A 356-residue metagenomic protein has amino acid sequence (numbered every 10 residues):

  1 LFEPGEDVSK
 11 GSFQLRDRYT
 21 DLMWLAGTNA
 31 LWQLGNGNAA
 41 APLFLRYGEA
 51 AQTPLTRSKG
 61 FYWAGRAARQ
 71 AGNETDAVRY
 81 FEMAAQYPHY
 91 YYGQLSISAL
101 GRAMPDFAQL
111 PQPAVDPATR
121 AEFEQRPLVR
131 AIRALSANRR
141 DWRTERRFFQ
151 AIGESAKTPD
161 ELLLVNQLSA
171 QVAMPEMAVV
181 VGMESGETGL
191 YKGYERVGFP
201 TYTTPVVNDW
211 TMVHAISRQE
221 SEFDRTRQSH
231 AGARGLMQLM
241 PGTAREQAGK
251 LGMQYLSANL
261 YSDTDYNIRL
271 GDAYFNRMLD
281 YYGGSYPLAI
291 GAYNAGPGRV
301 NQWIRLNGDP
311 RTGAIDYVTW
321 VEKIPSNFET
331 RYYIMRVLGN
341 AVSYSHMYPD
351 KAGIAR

Functional and structural regions predicted by a protein language model:
L1-F13, N38-E49, A103-P117, D141-A151: Repeat-mediated protein-protein interaction surfaces in helical alpha-solenoids
L1-W24, L34-A39, F44, T53-K59 (+4 more regions): Catalytic glycan-binding domains that act on GlcNAc-containing polysaccharides
A26-T28, W32-Q33, E124-T144, F148: Alpha-helical segment of the N-proximal tetratricopeptide repeat
A30-L31, F61, A68, L135-S136 (+1 more regions): Residue at a conserved register position within TPR or TPR-like alpha-solenoid repeats
E49-P54, W63, A67: Aromatic/His-enriched, Gly/Pro-containing loop or helix-boundary segments that lie immediately adjacent to catalytic
A85-Y92, S98-L135, E195-W210, A215-S217: Extracellular/periplasmic ectodomains of large secreted or surface enzymes and adhesion receptors
